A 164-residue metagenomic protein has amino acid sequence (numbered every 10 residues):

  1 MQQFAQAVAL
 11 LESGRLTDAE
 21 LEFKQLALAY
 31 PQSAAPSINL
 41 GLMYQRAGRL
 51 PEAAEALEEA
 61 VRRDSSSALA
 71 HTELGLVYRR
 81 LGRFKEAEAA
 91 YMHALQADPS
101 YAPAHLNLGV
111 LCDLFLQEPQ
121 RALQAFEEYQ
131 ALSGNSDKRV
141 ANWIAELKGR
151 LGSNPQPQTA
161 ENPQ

Functional and structural regions predicted by a protein language model:
A5, N39, E73, N107 (+1 more regions): Canonical tetratricopeptide repeat
V8, L42, L76, V110-L111 (+1 more regions): Residue-level recognition of tetratricopeptide repeat
S13-Q25, R46-E59, L81-H93, L116-E128 (+1 more regions): Structural signature of tandem alpha-helical TPR/SEL1-like repeats, specifically the intra-repeat loop/turn
A29-Y30, R63, A97, A131-S133: Structural marker of alpha-solenoid helical repeat scaffolds
S33, S67, Y101, S136-D137: Residue-level recognition of tetratricopeptide repeat
P36, A70, V77, A104 (+1 more regions): TPR alpha-solenoid repeat register
C112-Q164: Terminal, low-structured helical/coil segments at or just beyond the last alpha-helical repeat
